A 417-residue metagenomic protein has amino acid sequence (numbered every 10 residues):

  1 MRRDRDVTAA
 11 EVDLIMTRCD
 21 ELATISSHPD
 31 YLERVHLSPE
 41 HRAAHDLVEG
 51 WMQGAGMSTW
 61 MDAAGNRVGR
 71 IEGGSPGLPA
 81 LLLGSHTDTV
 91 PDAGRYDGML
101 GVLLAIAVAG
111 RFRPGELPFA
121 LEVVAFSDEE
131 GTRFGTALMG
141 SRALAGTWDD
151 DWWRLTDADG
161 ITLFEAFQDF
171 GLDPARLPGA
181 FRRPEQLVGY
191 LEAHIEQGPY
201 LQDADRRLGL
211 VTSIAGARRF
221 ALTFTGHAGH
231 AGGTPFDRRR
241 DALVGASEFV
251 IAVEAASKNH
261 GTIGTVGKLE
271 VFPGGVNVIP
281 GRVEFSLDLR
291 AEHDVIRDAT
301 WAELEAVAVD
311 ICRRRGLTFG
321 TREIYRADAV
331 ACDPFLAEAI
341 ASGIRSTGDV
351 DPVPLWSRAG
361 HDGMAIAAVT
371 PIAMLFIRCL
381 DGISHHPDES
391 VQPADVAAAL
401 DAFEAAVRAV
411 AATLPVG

Functional and structural regions predicted by a protein language model:
R2-S38, S127, I383-H385: N-terminal capping segment at the start of a domain
A9, A23-T24, T162-T212, V250-A255 (+3 more regions): Active-site-adjacent substrate-binding region of metalloamidase/peptidase-like peptide-processing proteins
I15-E21, G84-S85, G281, P352-A402: Zn-dependent metallopeptidase/amidohydrolase metal-coordination segment
S27-E72: A non-catalytic alpha/beta surface segment that caps or lines the substrate-entry region of metallo-dependent hydrolase
E33-L37, G267-G275, S286-H293, T318-A337: A short beta-alpha structural unit
L83-S85, D92-E130, R218-F224, H230-A256 (+3 more regions): Alpha-helical metal-binding/catalytic segments enriched in His/Glu/Asp
D128-E129, R133-V295: Midchain, well-structured core segments that form catalytic/ion-binding scaffolds
I214, H230, T234-N259, A306 (+1 more regions): His/Asp/Glu-rich mid-to-C-terminal helical/loop segments that flank catalytic regions of hydrolases
